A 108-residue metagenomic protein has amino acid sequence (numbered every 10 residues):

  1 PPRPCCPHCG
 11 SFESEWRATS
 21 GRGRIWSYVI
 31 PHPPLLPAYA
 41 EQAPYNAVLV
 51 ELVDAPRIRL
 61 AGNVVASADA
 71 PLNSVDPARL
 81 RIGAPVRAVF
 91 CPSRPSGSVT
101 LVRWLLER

Functional and structural regions predicted by a protein language model:
P1-R22: Cys/His-rich short segments
T19, P44, S98: Exposed loop/turn and edge beta-strand positions of beta-sandwich/beta-sheet ligand-binding modules
G21, N46, A84-V86: Short beta-strand or tight-loop elements that sit immediately N-terminal to catalytic metal-binding acidic residues
G23-W26, V64: Conserved hydrophobic positions within beta-strands
Y28-P34, A55, S93: Short, conserved beta-turn/loop elements at beta-strand boundaries and strand-helix junctions
L35-Y39: Short, solvent-exposed secondary-structure boundary/capping segments
A40-L60: OB-fold (S1/OB) nucleic-acid-binding surfaces
A55-R108: Well-ordered alpha/beta subsegment
